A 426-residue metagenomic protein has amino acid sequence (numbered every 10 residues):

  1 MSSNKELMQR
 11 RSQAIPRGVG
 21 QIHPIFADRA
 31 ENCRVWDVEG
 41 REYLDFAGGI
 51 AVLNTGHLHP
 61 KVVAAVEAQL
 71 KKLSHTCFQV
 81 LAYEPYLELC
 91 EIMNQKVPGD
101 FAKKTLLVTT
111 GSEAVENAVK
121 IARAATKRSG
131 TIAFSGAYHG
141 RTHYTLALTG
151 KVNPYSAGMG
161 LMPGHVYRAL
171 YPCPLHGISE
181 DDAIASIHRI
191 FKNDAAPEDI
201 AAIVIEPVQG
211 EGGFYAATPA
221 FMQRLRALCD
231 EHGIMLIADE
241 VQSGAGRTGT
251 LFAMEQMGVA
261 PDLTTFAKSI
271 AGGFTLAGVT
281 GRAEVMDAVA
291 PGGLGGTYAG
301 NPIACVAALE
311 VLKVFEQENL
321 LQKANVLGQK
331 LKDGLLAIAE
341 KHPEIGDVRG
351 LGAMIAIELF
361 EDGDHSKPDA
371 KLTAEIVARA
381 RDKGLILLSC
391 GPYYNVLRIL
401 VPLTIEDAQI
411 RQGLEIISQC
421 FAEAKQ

Functional and structural regions predicted by a protein language model:
M1-Q426: Conserved N-terminal phosphate-binding loop of PLP-dependent enzymes in the Aspartate aminotransferase
